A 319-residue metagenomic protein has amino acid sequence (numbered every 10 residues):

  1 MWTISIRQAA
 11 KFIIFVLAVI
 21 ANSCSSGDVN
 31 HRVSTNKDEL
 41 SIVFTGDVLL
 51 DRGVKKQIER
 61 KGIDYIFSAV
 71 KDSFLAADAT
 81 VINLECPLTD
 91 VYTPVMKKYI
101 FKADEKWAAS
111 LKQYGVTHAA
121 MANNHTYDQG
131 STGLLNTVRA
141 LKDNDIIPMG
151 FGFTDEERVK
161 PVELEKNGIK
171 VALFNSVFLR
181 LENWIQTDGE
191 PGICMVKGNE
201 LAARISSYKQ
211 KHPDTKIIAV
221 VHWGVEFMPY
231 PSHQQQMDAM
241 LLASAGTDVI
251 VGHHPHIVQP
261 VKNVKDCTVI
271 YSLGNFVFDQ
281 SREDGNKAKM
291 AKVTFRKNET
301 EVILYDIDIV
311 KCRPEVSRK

Functional and structural regions predicted by a protein language model:
W2-I13: Bacterial N-terminal signal peptides that target proteins for export
I13-A21: Bacterial N-terminal signal peptides
S25-K319: Acidic, metal/ion-coordinating pockets
